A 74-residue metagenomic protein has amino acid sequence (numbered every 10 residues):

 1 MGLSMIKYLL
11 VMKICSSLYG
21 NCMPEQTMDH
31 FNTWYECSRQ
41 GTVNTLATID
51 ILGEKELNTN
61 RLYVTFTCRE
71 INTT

Functional and structural regions predicted by a protein language model:
G2-S4, N72-T73: Intrinsically disordered, low-complexity regions
S4-L18: Hydrophobic alpha-helical targeting segments used for export or membrane insertion
I6, C22-Q26, L52-N58: Short, intrinsically disordered, charge-biased short linear motifs at domain edges
C22-E36: A short, exposed loop/beta-hairpin motif centered on an aromatic-Gly-Thr core
T33-T45: Short, well-ordered alpha-helical segments
V43-T74: Short, mixed-charge low-complexity intrinsically disordered segments
